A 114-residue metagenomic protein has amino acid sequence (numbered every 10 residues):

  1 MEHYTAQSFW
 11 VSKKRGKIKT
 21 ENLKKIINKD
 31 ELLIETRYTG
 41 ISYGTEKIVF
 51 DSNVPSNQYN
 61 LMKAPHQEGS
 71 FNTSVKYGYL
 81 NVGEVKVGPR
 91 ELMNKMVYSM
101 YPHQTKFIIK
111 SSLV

Functional and structural regions predicted by a protein language model:
M1-T5, I26-K29: Extreme N-terminus of proteins, especially the signal/transit-peptide cleavage junction and the first residues
H3-Y4, V11, V75, M100-V114: Terminal helix/beta-alpha structural elements that buttress the NAD(P)+-binding lobe
V11-R15, N28: Residue-level recognition of beta-strand termini and adjacent short loop/turns
K14-L23: Short glycine/threonine/proline-enriched tight-turn/helix- or strand-capping micro-motif at secondary-structure
G16-K17, L32, V114: Hydrophobic residues embedded in beta-strands of well-ordered beta-sheets
K24-I41, V49-H103: Glycine-rich beta-strand-centered segment in the early N-terminal region that forms part of a ligand/cofactor-binding
